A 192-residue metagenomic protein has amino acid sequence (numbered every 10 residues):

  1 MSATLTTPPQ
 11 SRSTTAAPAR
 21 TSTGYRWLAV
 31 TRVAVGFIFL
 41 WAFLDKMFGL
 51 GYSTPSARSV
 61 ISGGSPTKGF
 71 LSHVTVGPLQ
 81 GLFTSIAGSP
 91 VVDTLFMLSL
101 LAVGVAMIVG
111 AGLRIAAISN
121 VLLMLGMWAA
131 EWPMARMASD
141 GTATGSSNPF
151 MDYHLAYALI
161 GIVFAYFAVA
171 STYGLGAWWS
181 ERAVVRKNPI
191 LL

Functional and structural regions predicted by a protein language model:
S2-V74, P78-A102, V109-L192: Extended, low-polarity transmembrane helix blocks
